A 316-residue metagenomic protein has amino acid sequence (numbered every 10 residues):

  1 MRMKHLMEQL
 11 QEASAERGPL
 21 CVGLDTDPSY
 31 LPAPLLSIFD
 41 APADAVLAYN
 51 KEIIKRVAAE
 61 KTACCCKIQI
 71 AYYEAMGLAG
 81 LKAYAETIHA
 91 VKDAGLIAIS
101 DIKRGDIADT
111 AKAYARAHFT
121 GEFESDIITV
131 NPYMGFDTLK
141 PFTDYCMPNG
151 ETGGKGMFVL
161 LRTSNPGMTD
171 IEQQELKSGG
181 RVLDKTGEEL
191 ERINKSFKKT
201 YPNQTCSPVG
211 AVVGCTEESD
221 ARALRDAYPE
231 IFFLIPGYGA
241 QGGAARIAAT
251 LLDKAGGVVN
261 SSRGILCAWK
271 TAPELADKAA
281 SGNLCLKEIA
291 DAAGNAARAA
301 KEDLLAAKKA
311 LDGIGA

Functional and structural regions predicted by a protein language model:
R2-I68, Y73-A83, K92-D93, K287-D312: Conserved N-terminal beta1-alpha1 strand-loop-helix module at the mouth
S14-A15, I54-K61, E86-D93, F142-T152 (+2 more regions): Acidic (Asp/Glu)-rich catalytic clusters
E16-L20, K61-C64, A94-L96, E124-D126 (+4 more regions): Short, well-ordered coil/turn segments that N-cap beta-strands
V22, C66, D101, I128 (+2 more regions): Conserved, mostly hydrophobic/aromatic
A59-C64, I68-G121, E217-A221: N-terminal active-site wall of soluble small-molecule enzyme domains
I102, D106-G210: Conserved anion-binding
C215-N260, G264-E274: A C-terminal functional module that forms or caps the active site or interfaces directly with catalytic machinery
A248-L252, C267-G315: C-terminal helical cap(s) of enzyme catalytic domains, especially alpha/beta-barrels
